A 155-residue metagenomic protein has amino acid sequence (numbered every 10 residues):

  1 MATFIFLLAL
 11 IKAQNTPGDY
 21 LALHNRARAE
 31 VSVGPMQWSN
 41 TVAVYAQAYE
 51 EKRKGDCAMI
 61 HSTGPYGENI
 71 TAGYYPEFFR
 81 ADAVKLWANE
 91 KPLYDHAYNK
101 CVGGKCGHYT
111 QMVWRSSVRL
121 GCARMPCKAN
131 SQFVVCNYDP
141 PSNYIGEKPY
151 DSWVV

Functional and structural regions predicted by a protein language model:
M1-A13: Cleavable N-terminal signal peptides of Sec/SRP-targeted secreted and luminal proteins
F6-L7, H24-N25, P92, C101: Generic signal for short, ordered secondary-structure residues within or immediately flanking folded domains
I11-N15, Q37, G73-E77, M112: Conserved, non-catalytic sequence blocks in retroelement Pol enzymes and Pol-derived host proteins
K12-G67: Short, well-ordered surface patches within globular domains
Y66, Y74-V155: Disulfide-stabilized extracellular recognition modules
